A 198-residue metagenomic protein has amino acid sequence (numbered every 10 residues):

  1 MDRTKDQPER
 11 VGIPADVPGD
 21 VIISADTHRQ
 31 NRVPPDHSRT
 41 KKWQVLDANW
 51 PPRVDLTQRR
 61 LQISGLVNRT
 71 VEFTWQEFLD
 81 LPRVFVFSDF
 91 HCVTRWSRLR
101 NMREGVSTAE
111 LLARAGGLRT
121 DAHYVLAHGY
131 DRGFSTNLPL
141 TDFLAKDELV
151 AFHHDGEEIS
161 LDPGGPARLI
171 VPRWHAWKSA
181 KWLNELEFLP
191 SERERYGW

Functional and structural regions predicted by a protein language model:
D2-W198: Structured, non-membrane catalytic/scaffold regions adjacent to prosthetic-group chemistry
